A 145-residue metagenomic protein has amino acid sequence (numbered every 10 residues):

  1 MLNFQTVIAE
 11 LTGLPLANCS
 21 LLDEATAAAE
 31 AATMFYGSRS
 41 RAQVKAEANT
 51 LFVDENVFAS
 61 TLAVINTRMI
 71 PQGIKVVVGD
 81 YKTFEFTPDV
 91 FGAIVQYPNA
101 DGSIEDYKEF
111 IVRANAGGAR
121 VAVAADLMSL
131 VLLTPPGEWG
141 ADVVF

Functional and structural regions predicted by a protein language model:
M1-A27: Conserved N-terminal alpha-helix of the aminotransferase class I/II PLP-enzyme fold
T26-F145: Conserved PLP-enzyme active-site core in the AAT-like
